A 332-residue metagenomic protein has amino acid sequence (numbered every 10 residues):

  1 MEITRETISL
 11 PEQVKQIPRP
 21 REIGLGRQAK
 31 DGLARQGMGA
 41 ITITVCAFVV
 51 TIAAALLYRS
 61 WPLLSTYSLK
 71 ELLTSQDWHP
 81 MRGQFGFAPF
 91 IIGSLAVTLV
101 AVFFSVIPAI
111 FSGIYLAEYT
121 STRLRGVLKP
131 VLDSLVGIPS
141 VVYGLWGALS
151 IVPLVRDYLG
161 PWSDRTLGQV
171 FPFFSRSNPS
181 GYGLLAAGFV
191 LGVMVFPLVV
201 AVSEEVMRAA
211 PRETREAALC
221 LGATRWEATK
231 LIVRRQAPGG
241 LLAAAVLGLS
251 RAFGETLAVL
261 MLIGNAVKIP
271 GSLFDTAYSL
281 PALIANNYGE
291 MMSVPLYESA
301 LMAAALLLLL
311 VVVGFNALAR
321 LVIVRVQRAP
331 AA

Functional and structural regions predicted by a protein language model:
M1-T42, A319-A332: Transmembrane alpha-helical segments of polytopic membrane transport and secretion proteins
I17-G37, L57-A101, S121, S177 (+1 more regions): Periplasmic/extracellular loop-to-transmembrane helix junction in inner-membrane transport proteins
T66-F85, Y143-V193: Membrane-interfacial helix termini and adjacent extracytoplasmic/periplasmic loops of multi-pass transporters
I92, A96, V100-F104, P108 (+4 more regions): Hydrophobic alpha-helical transmembrane segments of multipass integral membrane proteins, especially permease/channel
A101-L132, A319-R328: Transmembrane-helix boundary motif in ABC transporter permease subunits
S134, I138, V142, V199-V206 (+3 more regions): Transmembrane alpha-helices
F174-R176, V259-L309: Interhelical loop and adjacent transmembrane-helix boundary motif in polytopic membrane transport permeases
E204-R212, L219, G289-A332: C-terminal transmembrane helix and the adjacent membrane-cytosol boundary/short C-terminal tail of inner/organellar
